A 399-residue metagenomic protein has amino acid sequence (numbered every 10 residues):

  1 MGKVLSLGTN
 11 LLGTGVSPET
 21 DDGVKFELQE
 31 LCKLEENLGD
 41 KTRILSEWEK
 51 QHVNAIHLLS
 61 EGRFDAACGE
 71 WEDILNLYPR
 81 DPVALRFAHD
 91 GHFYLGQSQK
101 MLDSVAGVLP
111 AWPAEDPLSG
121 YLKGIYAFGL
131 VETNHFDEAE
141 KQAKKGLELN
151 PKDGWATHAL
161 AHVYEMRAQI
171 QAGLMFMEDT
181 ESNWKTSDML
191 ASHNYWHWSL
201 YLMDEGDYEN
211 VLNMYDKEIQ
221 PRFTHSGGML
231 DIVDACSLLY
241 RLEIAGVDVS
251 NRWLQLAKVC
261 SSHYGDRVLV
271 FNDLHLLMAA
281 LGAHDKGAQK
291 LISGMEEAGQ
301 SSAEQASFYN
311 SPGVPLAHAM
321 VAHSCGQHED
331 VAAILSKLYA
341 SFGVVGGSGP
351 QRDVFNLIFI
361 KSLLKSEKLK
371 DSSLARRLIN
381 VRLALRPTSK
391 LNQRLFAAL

Functional and structural regions predicted by a protein language model:
M1-S46, V53-D65, G91-L102, A168: Inter-helical turn/loop elements of alpha-helical hairpins
G2, V83-A84, L122, A156 (+5 more regions): TPR alpha-solenoid repeat register
L5, T9, E49, V53-I56 (+10 more regions): "A position-specific structural signal for the A-helix of alpha-solenoid helical repeats
G13-T14, E61-G62, L95, T133 (+6 more regions): Structural motif corresponding to the intra-repeat A-B loop/turn of tetratricopeptide repeats
V16-S17, D21, F64, S98 (+6 more regions): TPR-repeat structural position
E35-R43, E72-P79, G107-D116, K144-K152 (+6 more regions): Solenoid-like repeat scaffolds
L190, Y195-S261, D266, D273-H275: A conserved active-site cap/scaffold subdomain adjacent to cofactor or substrate pockets
